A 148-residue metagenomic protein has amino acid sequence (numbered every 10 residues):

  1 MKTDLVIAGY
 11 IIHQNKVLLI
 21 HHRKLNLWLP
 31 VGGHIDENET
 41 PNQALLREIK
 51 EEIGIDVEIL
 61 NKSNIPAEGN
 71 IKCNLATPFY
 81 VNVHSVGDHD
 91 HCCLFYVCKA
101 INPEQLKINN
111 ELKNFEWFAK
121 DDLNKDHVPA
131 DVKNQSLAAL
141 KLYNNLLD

Functional and structural regions predicted by a protein language model:
M1, G9, H84-D88, L106-I108: Short secondary-structure boundary/capping segments
M1-V17, E37: Conserved N-terminal beta-strand and adjoining loop/helix that marks the start of the Nudix/MutT-like hydrolase domain
D4, P30, E52, G87-C93: Short connector loops at helix/strand junctions that flank enzyme active sites, especially segments positioning acidic
I11-Q14, H22, C98-A100: Active-site beta-strand termini and strand-to-loop segments that position acidic
K16-E58, N64-I65: Conserved Nudix-box catalytic region and its N-terminal flanking loop in Nudix hydrolases and closely related
G69-E104: Active-site-adjacent beta-strand/loop module that shapes the phosphate/pyrophosphate-binding cleft
L94-K99, E104-A139: NUDIX/MutT-family hydrolases
L137-D148: Compositionally biased, intrinsically disordered linkers/stalks adjacent to structured regions
